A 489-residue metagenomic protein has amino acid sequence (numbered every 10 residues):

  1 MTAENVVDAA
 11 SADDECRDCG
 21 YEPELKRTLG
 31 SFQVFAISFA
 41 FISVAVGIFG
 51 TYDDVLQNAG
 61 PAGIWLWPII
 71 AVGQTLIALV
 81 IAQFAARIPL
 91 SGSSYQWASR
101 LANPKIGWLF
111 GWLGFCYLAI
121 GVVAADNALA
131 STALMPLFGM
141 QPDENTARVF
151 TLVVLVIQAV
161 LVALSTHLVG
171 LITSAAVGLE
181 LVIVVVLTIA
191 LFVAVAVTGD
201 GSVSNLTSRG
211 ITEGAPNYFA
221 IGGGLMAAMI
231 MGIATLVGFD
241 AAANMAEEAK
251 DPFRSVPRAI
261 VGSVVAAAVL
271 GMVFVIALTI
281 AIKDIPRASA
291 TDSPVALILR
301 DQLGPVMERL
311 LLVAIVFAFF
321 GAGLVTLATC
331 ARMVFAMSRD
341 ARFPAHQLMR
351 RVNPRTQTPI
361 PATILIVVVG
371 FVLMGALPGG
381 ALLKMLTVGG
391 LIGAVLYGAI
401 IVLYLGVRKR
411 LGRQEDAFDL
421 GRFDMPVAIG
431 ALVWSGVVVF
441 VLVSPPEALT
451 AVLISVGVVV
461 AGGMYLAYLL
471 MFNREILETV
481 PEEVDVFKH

Functional and structural regions predicted by a protein language model:
M1-Y52, L56-I64, T75, L79 (+3 more regions): Membrane-interface "cap" regions at the ends of multi-pass membrane proteins
G20-L25, I64, M140-T146, G178-R309: Helix-loop-helix junctions that connect adjacent transmembrane segments in multi-pass membrane transporters
E24, I172-A175, Q347-I360, Y397-E447 (+1 more regions): C-terminal membrane-solvent junction of multi-pass transporters and transport-like membrane proteins
G50-Q57, L66, T75-L155, A159-A163 (+3 more regions): Hydrophobic transmembrane alpha-helices that form the core helical bundles of multi-pass secondary transporters
T51, L383-G393, R422-H489: A generic transmembrane alpha-helix motif of multi-pass inner-membrane proteins
Q96-W97, N103, M135-M140, G210-A215 (+2 more regions): TM-loop-TM module centered on a large, flexible mid-protein loop between adjacent transmembrane helices in multi-pass
S99-R100, N127-V149, I183-V186, A243-A266 (+2 more regions): Helix-loop-helix connectors at the membrane interface of multi-pass transporters/channels
A147-L206, I260-V264, G389-A399, D424-G430 (+1 more regions): Membrane-interface loop-to-helix entry segments
